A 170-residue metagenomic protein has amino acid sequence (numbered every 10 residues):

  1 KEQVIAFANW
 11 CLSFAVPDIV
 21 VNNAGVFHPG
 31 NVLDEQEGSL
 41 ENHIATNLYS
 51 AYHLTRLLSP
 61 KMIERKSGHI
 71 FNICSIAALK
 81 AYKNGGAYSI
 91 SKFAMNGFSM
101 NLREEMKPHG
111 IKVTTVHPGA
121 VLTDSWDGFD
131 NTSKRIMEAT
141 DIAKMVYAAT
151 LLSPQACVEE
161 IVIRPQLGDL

Functional and structural regions predicted by a protein language model:
K1-A6, E37: The beta1-alpha1 cofactor-binding region of Rossmann-like NAD(H)/NADP(H)-dependent oxidoreductases
A24-H28: Conserved NAD(P)H cofactor-binding loop of Rossmann-fold oxidoreductase domains
N31-V32, S39-I44: Substrate-binding pocket helix/loop in short-chain dehydrogenase/reductase
L33, Y82-G86: Active-site loop immediately N-terminal to the catalytic Tyr-X3-Lys motif of short-chain dehydrogenase/reductase
T55, S91: Active-site helix of classical SDR
S75: Residue(s) in the substrate-gating loop at a strand-loop-helix junction that position the organic substrate next
P108, T115, N131-L170: C-terminal helical subdomain
